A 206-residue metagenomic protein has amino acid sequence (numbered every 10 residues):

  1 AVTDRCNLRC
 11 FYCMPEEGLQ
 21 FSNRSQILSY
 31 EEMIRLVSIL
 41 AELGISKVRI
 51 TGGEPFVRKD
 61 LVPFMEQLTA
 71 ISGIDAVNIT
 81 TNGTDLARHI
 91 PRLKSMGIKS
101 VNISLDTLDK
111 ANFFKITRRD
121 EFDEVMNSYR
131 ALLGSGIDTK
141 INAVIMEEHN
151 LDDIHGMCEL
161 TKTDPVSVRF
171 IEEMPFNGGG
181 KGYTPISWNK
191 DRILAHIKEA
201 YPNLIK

Functional and structural regions predicted by a protein language model:
A1-Y30: Canonical Radical SAM [4Fe-4S] cluster-binding loop centered on the CxxxCxxC motif and its immediate flanking residues
T3-R5, P15-E16, T51-G53, T80-N82: Acidic/polar N-terminal loop/beta-strand segments that form early-domain functional surfaces
P15-G18, I98, T117-E121, K198 (+1 more regions): A generic structural signal for secondary-structure junctions that act as hinges or helix/strand caps at the edges
E17-F21, L108-K110, M174-G178: A short, flexible beta-alpha/helix-coil linker loop
S22-N23, F113-K115, G180-K181: Short acidic, glycine/proline-rich loop/turn micro-motifs
I27-I50, V57-R169: Radical SAM/AdoMet-radical enzyme domain recognition
I154, L160-T163, S167-K206: A C-terminal junction/extension of Radical SAM enzymes
